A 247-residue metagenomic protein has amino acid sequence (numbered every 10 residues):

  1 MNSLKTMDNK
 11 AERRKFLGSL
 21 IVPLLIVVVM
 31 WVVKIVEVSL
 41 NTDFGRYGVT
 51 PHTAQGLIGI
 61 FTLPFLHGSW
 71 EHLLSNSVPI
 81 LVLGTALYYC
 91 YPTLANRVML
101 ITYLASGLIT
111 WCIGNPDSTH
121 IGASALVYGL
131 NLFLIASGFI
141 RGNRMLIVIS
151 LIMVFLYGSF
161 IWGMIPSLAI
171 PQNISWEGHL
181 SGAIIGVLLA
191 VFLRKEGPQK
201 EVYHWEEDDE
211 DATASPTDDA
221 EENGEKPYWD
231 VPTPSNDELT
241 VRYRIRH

Functional and structural regions predicted by a protein language model:
N2-Y228: A detector for small-residue-rich transmembrane helices and their helix-helix packing motifs
D218-H247: C-terminal regulatory/interaction regions
